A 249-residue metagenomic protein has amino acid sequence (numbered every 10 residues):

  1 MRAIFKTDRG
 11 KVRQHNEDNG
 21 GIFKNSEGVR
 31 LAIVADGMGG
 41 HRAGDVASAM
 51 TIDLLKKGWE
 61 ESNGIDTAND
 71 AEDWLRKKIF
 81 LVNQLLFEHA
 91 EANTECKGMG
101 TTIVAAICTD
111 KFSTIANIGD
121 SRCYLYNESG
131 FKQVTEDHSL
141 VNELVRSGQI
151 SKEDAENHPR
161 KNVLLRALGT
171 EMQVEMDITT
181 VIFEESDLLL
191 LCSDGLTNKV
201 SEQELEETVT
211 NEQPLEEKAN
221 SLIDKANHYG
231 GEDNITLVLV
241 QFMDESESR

Functional and structural regions predicted by a protein language model:
M1-R249: PP2C/PPM-type serine/threonine phosphatase catalytic domain
